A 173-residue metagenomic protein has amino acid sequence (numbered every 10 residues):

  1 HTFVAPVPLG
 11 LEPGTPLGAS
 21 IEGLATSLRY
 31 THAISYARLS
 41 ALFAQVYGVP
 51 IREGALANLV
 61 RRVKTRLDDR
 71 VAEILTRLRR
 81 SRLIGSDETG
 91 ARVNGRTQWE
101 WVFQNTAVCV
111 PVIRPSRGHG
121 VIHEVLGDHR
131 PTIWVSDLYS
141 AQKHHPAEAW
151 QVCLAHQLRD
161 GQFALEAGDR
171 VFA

Functional and structural regions predicted by a protein language model:
H1-A173: Catalytic center-proximal scaffold of phosphoryl-transfer enzymes
